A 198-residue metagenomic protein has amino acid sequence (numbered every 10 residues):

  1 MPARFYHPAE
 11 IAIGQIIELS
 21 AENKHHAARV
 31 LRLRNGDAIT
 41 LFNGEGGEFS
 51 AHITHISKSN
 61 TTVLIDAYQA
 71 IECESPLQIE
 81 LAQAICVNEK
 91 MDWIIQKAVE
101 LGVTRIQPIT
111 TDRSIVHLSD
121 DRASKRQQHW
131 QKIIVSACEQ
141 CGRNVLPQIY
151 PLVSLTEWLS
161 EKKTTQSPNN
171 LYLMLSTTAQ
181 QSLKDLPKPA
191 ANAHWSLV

Functional and structural regions predicted by a protein language model:
M1-A70, D121-A123: N-terminal positively charged helical leader segments and presequences
I11-I13, V153-S160, Q180-Q181: A short acidic, often aromatic-flanked loop/helix-cap motif at beta-alpha or helix-coil junctions that lines enzyme
L33-N35, K97-L101, K188-A191: Short, solvent-exposed amphipathic alpha-helical segments in soluble enzyme and RNA/protein-processing domains
I39, L64, C73-A82, P187-A193: Mobile, glycine- and charge-enriched loop segments and immediately flanking short secondary-structure elements within
N43, T110, S176-A179: Short secondary-structure boundary segments
E72-L173: RNA substrate-binding interface of SAM-dependent RNA methyltransferases
Q166, N170-V198: Active-site/ligand-binding-proximal alpha/beta "capping" segment
